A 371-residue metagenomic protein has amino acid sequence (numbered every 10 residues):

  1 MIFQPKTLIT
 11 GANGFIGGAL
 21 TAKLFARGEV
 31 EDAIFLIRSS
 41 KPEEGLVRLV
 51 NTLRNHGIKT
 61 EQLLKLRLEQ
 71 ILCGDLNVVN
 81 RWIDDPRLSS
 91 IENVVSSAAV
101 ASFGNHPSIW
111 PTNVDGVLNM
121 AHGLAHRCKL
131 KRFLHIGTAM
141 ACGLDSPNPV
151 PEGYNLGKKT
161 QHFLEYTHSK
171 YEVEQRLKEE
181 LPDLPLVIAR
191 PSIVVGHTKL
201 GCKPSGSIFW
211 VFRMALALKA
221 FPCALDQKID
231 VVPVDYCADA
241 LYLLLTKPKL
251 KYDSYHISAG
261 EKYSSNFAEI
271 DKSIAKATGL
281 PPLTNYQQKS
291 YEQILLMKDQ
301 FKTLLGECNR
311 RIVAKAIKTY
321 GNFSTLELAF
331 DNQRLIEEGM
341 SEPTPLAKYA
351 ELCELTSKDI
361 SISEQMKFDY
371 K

Functional and structural regions predicted by a protein language model:
T7-R27: N-terminal Rossmann NAD(P)H-binding glycine-rich loop of SDR-like oxidoreductase domains
R27, I34, K318-G321, T325-K371: Amphipathic terminal alpha-helices
V30, H197-I208, L244-Y255: Glycine/proline-rich active-site loop of Rossmann-fold NAD(P)-dependent oxidoreductases
L63-D115, A125-R127: NAD(P)H-binding glycine-rich loop region in Rossmannoid oxidoreductase-like domains and their noncatalytic homologs
V95-S96, G104-H106, D115-E165: Conserved Rossmann-fold NAD(P)-dependent oxidoreductase catalytic core, especially the SDR/UDP-sugar
N105, F209-Y236, A240-L244, S258: A conserved pocket-lining segment of Rossmann-fold NAD(P)-dependent short-chain dehydrogenase/reductase
N148, T160-R190: Active-site Tyr-X1-5-Lys
L244-K318, I360-Y370: Mid/C-terminal beta-alpha module of Rossmann-like enzyme folds, strongest in SDR-family dehydrogenases/epimerases
